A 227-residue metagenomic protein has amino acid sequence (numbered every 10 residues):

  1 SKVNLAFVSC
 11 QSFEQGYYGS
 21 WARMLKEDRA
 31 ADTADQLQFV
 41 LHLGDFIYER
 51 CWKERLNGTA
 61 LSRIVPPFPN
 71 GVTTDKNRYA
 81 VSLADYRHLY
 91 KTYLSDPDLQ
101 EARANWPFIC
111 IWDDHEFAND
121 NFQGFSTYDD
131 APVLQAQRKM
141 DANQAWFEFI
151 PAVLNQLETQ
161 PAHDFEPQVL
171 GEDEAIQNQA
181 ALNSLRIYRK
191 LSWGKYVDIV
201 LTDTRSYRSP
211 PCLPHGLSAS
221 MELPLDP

Functional and structural regions predicted by a protein language model:
S1-P227: Metal-dependent phosphoester/phosphodiester hydrolase catalytic core
